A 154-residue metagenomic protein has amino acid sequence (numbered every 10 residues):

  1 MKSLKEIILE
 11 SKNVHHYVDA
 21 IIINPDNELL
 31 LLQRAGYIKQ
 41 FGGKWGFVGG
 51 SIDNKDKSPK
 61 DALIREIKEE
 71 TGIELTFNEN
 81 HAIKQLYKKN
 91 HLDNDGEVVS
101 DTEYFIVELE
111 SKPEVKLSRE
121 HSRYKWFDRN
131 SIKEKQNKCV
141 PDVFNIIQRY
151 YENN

Functional and structural regions predicted by a protein language model:
M1-I7: Short acidic, low-complexity intrinsically disordered linear motifs used for protein-protein interactions
I7-L30, T102-E103: Conserved N-terminal beta-strand and adjoining loop/helix that marks the start of the Nudix/MutT-like hydrolase domain
H15, Q40-G42, F47, V98-T102: Short connector loops at helix/strand junctions that flank enzyme active sites, especially segments positioning acidic
I23-L29, Y37, E108-P113: Short, charged/polar surface micro-motifs in flexible loops or helix N-caps
E28-E69: Conserved Nudix-box catalytic region and its N-terminal flanking loop in Nudix hydrolases and closely related
I52-A82, L86-D142: Unchanged
P141-N154: Charged phosphate-binding loop/patch that engages nucleotide di/tri-phosphates or the phosphate backbone of nucleic
